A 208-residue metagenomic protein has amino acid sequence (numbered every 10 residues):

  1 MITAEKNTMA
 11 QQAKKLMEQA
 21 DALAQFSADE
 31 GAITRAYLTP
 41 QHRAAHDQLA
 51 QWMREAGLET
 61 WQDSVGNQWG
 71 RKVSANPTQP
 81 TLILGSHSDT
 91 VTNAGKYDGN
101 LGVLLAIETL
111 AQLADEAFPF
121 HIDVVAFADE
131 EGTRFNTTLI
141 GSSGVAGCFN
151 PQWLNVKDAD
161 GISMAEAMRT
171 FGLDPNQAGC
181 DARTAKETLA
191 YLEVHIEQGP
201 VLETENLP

Functional and structural regions predicted by a protein language model:
I2-T39, A128, W153: N-terminal capping segment at the start of a domain
Q12-Q19, Q41, A45-L49, T109 (+3 more regions): General structural feature for long, well-ordered alpha-helical segments within catalytic domains of soluble enzymes
A28-V73: A non-catalytic alpha/beta surface segment that caps or lines the substrate-entry region of metallo-dependent hydrolase
T60-K96: Active-site cofactor/substrate anionic-group-binding motifs, chiefly glycine- and Lys/Arg-rich phosphate-binding loops
P77-L82, E116-I122, K186-L189: Short coil/turn connectors at secondary-structure junctions
L84-H87, N93-E131: Alpha-helical metal-binding/catalytic segments enriched in His/Glu/Asp
D129-E130, R134-P208: Midchain, well-structured core segments that form catalytic/ion-binding scaffolds
